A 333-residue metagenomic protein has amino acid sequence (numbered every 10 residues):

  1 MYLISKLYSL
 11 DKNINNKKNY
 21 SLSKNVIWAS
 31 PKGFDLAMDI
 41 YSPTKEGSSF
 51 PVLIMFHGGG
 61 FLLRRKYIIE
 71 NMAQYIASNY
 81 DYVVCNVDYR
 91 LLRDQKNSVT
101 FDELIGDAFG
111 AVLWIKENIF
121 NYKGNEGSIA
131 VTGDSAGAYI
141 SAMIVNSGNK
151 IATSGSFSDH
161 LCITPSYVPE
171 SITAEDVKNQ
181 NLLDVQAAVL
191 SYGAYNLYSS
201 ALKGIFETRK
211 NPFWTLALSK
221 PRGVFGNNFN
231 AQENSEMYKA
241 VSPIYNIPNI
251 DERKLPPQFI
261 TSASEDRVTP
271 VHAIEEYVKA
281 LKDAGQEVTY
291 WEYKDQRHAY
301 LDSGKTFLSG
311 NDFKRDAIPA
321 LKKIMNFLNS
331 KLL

Functional and structural regions predicted by a protein language model:
M1-L333: Alpha/beta-hydrolase superfamily serine-hydrolase fold, recognizing
